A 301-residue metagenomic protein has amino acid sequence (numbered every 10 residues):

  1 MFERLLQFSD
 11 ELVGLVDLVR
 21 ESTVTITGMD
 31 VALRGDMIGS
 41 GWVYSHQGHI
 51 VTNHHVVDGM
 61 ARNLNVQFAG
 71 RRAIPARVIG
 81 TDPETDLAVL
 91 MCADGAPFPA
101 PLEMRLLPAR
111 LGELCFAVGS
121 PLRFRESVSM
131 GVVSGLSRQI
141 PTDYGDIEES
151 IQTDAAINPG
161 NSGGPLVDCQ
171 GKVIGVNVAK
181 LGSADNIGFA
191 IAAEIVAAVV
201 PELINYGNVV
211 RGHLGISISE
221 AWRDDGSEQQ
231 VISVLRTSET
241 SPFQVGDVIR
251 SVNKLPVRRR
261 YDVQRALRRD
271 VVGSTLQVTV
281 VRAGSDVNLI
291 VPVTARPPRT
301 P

Functional and structural regions predicted by a protein language model:
M1-G28, L33: Protease-domain processing segments flanking chymotrypsin-fold serine proteases, especially trypsin-like
M1-L6, L114, I174-A221, T279-P301: Interdomain regulatory linker/hinge segments that flank or connect interaction modules in polarity/junction/synaptic
F2-L6, D30-M37, V43-E126, V257-R260 (+4 more regions): Conserved active-site neighborhood of the chymotrypsin/trypsin-like protease fold
E21-I26, G41, G48, T52 (+14 more regions): Terminal peptide-recognition signature
S22, A93-L102, V128-D185, A193-A198 (+3 more regions): Active-site region of chymotrypsin-like
R34, V56, A100-L106, L111-D146 (+2 more regions): Flexible, gly/ser-rich surface segments that form the specificity/activation loops bordering the active-site cleft
A156, E202-R269, S285-P292, R296-R299: PDZ/PDZ-like groove recognition
